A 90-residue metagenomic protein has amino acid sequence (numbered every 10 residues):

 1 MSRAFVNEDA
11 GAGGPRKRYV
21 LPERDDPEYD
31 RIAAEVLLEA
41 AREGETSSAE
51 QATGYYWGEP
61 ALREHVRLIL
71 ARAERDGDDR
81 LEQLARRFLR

Functional and structural regions predicted by a protein language model:
M1-L68, L84-R90: Long, non-catalytic architectural segments outside compact domain cores
T46, R72-L81: Charged, low-complexity interaction regions
